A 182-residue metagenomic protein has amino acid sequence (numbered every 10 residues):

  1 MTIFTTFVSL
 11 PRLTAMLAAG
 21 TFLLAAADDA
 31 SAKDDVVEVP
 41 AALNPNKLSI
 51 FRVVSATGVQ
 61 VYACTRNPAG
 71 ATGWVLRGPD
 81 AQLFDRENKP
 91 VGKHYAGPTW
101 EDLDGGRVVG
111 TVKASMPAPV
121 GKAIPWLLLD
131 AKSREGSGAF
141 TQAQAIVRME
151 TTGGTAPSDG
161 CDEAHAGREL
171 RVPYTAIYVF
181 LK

Functional and structural regions predicted by a protein language model:
T2-M16: Bacterial N-terminal signal peptides that target proteins for export
T5-V8, L23, T141: Compositionally biased, low-structure terminal segments
T14-A25: Bacterial N-terminal signal peptides
A26-A32: Boundary at the C-terminal end of the N-terminal hydrophobic targeting segment
K33-A63, P68-K182: Primary mode marks residue(s) on the alpha4-beta5-alpha5 output face of response regulator receiver
